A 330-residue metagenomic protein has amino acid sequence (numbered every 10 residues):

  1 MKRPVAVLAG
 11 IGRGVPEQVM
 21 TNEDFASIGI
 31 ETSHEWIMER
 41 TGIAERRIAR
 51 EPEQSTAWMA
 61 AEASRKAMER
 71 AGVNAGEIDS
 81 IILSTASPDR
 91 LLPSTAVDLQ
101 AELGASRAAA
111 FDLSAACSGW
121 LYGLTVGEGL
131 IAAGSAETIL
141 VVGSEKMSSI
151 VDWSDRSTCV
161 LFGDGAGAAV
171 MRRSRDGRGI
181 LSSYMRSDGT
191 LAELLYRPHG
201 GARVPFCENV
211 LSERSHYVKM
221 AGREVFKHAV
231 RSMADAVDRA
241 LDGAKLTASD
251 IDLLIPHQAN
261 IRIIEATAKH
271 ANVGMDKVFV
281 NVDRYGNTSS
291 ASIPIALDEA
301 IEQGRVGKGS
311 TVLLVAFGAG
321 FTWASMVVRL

Functional and structural regions predicted by a protein language model:
M1-E51, D155-K227, R231, D235 (+1 more regions): Condensing-enzyme catalytic core mediating Claisen C-C bond formation in acyl metabolism
L8-G10, P52-C117, L121, L241-A268: Conserved beta-ketoacyl condensing-enzyme motif
G14, S84-D89, A115-W120, G143-S148 (+3 more regions): Acidic, glycine-rich active-site loops and adjacent beta-strand->loop/helix elements that engage anionic groups
H34-W58, A86-I139, A268-L297: Conserved catalytic cysteine-centered active-site region of acyl-thioester-dependent Claisen-condensing enzymes
I37, G76-S84, F111-S114, A136-S144 (+4 more regions): Beta-strand segments within the central parallel beta-sheet cores of soluble alpha/beta enzyme folds
A132-A166: Flexible, glycine-rich active-site loops centered on histidine and acidic residues that chelate a metal or position
N209-V282: A contiguous, well-structured pocket-lining segment that forms one wall/lid of small-molecule binding clefts in soluble
I295-V315, F321-L330: Catalytic phosphate/nucleotide-handling subdomain of diverse soluble enzymes
